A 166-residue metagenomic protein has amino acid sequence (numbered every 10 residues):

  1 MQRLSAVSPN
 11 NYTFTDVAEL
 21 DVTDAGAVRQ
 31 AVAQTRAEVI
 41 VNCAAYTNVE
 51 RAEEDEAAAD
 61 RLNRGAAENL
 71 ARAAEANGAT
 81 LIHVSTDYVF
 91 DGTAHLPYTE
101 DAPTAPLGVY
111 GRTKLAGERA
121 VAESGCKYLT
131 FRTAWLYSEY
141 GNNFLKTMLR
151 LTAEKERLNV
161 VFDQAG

Functional and structural regions predicted by a protein language model:
M1-V39, G117: N-terminal Rossmann/SDR dinucleotide-binding element
L4-S5, A74, V121: A generic structural signal for well-ordered alpha-helical segments
T15, I40-A44, L81-T86, D91 (+1 more regions): SDR active-site strand-loop-helix element
A25-R64, E75: NAD(P)H-binding glycine-rich loop region in Rossmannoid oxidoreductase-like domains and their noncatalytic homologs
E50-A57, G92-L96, G141-N142: Conserved catalytic-core motifs of eukaryotic protein kinase domains, centered on the activation segment
R61, A66-N69, V89-F131, W135-L136: Catalytic helix-loop patch of NAD(P)-dependent Rossmann-fold dehydrogenases
A76-T80, C126: A short helix->loop->beta-strand "cap" motif at the edges of active sites that frequently abuts
A122-G166: NAD(P)-dependent short-chain dehydrogenase/reductase
